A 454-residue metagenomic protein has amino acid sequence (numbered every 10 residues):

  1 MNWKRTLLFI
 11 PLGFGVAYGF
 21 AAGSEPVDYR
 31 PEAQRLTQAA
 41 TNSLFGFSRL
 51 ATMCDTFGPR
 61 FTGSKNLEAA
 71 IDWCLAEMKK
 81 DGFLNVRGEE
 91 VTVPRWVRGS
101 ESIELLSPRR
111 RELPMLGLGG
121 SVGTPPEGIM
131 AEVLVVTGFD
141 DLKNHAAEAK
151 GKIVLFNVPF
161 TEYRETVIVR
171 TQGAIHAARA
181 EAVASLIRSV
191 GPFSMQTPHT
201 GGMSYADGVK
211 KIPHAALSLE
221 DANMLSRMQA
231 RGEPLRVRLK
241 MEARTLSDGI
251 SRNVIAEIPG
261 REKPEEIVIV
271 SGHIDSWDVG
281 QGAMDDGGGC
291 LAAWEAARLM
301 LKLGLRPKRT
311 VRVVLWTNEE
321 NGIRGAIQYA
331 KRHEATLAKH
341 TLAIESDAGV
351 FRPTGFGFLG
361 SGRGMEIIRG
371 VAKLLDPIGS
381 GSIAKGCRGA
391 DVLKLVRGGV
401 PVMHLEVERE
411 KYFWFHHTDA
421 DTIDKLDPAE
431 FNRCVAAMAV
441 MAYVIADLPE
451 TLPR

Functional and structural regions predicted by a protein language model:
L7-Y18: Bacterial N-terminal signal peptides
S24-S64, M195-G202, D275, L342 (+2 more regions): N-terminal capping segment at the start of a domain
E25, Y29-E32, A51, D55-I153 (+1 more regions): Noncatalytic luminal/extracellular "stalk/propeptide" segments of secretory-pathway proteins
R30-E32, S107-A146, M203-A283, R298-K308: Soluble metallo-hydrolase cores and metallopeptidase-like ectodomains found primarily in the secretory/periplasmic
A33-T41, D55-K65, S102, G120 (+9 more regions): Second-shell loop/turn segments in exported
T41, R110-E112, P126, I212-L217 (+5 more regions): Metal-dependent peptidase/peptidase-like ectodomains
S48, M300-R324, A343: Short helix-loop-beta-strand segments that form the rim/entrance of peptidase-like active sites
R298, K302, F413-R454: His/Asp/Glu-rich mid-to-C-terminal helical/loop segments that flank catalytic regions of hydrolases
